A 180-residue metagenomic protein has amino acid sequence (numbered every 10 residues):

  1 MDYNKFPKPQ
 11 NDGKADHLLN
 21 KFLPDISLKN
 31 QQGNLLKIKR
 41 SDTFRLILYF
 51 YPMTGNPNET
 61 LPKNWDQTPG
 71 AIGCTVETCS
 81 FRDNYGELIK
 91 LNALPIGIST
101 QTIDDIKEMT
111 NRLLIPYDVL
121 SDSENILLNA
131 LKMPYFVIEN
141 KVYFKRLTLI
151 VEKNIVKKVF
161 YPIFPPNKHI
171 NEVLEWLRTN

Functional and structural regions predicted by a protein language model:
M1-N180: Chalcogenol-based redox active-site neighborhoods
